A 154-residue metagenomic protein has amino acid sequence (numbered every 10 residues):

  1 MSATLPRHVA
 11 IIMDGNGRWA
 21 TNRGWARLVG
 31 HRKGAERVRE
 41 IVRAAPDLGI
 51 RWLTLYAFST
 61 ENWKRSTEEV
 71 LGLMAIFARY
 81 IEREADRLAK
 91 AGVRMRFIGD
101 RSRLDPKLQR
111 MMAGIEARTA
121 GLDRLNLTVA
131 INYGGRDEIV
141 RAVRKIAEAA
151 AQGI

Functional and structural regions predicted by a protein language model:
M1-I154: Flexible, compositionally biased loop and terminal segments
